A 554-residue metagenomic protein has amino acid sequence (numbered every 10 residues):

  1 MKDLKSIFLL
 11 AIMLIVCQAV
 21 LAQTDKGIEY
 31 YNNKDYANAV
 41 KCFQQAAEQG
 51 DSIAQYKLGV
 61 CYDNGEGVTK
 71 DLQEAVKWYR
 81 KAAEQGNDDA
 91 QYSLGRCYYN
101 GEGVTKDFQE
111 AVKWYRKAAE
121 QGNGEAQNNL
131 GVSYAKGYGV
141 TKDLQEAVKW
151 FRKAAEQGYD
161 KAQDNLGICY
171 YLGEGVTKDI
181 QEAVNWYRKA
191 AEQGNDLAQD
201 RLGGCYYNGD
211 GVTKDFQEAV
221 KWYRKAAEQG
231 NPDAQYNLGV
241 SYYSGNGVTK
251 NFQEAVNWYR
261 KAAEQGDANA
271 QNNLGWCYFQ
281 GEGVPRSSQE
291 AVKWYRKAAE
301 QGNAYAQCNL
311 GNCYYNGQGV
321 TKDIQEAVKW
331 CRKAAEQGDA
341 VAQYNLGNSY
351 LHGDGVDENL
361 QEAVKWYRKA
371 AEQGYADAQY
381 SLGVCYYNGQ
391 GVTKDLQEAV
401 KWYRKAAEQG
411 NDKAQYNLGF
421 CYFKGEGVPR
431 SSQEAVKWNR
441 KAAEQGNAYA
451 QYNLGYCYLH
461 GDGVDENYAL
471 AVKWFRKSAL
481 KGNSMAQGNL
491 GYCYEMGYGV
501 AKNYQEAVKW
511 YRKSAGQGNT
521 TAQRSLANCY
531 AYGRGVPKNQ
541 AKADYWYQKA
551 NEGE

Functional and structural regions predicted by a protein language model:
M1-F8: Bacterial N-terminal signal peptides that target proteins for export
V20-A22: Boundary at the C-terminal end of the N-terminal hydrophobic targeting segment
T24-Y30, K57-N64, S93-N100, V132-K136 (+11 more regions): Hydrophobic face of amphipathic alpha-helices that form TPR/SEL1-like repeat modules and related alpha-solenoid
Y30-Y31, D35, E48-D51, N64-E66 (+35 more regions): Short helix-capping/linker turns of helical repeat alpha-solenoids
